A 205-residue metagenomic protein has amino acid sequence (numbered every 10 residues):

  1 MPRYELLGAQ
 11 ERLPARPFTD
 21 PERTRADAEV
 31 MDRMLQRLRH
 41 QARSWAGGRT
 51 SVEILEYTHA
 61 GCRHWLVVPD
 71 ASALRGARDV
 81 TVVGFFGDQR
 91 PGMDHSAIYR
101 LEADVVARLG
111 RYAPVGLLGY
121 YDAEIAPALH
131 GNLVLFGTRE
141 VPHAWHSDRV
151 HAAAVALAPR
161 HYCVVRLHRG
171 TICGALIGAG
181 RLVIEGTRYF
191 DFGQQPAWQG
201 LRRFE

Functional and structural regions predicted by a protein language model:
M1-I125, G170-E205: Short S/T/G/P-rich N-terminal loop/turn motif that feeds into the first structured element of a domain
G92-M93, E140, A154: A short local loop/turn or secondary-structure capping micro-motif enriched for an aromatic residue
G110-A113, H143, P159: N-terminal cationic-hydrophobic initiation segments that often serve targeting/anchoring roles
A126-H130: Short acidic/glycine-enriched loop/turn segments that link adjacent beta-strands
L133-L135: Short hydrophobic/aromatic beta-strand micro-patches that form the beta-sheet surface supporting nucleotide- or nucleic
T138-D148: Short amphipathic alpha-helices within nucleic acid-binding modules
V155-R169: Conserved short beta-strand edge segments in small beta-sheet-based binding/regulatory domains
